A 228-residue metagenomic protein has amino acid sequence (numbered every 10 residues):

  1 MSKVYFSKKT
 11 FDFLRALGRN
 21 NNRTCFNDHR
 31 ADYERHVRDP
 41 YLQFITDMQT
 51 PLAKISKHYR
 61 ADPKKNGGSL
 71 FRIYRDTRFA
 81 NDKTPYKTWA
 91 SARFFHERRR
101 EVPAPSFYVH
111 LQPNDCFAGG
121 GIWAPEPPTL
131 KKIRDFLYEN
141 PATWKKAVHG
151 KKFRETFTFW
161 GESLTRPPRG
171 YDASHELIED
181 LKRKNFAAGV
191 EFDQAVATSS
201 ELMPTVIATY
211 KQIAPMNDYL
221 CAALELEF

Functional and structural regions predicted by a protein language model:
S2-R19, I45, Q49-L52, F79 (+4 more regions): Long, solvent-exposed, polar/charged low-complexity segments
D12-F13, H29-D32, F95, G119 (+3 more regions): Short, hydrophobic/aromatic alpha-helical segments in well-folded domains
R15-T24, D28-I73: Active-site acidic/histidine clusters and adjacent loop/turn architecture that either coordinate catalytic ions
F26, P113-N114, V190-E191: Residues forming anionic-ligand binding surfaces in small-molecule and nucleic-acid pockets of primarily soluble enzymes
Y33, V37, Y41, L130-I133 (+3 more regions): Amphipathic alpha-helical coiled-coil segments
P63-N66, P85-K87, V102, F159 (+1 more regions): A generic structural signal for short, non-catalytic loop/turn and secondary-structure boundary residues
S69-H96, K146-L164: Soluble extramembrane domains of integral membrane proteins
Y74-Y138: Aromatic- and glycine-enriched beta-alpha-beta binding-site module
